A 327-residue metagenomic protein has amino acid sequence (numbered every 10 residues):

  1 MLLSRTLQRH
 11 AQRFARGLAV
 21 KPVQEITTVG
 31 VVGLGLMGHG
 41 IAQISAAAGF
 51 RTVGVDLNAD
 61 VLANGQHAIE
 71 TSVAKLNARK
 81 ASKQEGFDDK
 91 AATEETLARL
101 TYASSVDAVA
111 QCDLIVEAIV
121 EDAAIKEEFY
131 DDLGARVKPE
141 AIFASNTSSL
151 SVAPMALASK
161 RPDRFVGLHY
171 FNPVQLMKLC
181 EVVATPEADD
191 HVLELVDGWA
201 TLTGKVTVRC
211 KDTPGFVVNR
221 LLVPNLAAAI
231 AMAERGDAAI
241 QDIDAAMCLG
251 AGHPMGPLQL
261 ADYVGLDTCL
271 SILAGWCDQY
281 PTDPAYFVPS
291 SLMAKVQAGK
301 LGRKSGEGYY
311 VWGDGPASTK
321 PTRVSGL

Functional and structural regions predicted by a protein language model:
L2-I26, A48, T201-D212, E234-R235 (+1 more regions): NAD(P)-dependent Rossmann-like dehydrogenase/reductase catalytic/cofactor-binding core
L7-A78, R136: NAD(P)+-binding Rossmann beta1-loop-alpha1 motif at the extreme N-terminus of oxidoreductases
F50, L57, P173-V183, P254-M255 (+1 more regions): Acidic/polar active-site rim loop that often engages polyanionic ligands
V53, T101, V116, V166-L168 (+1 more regions): Hydrophobic/aromatic beta-strand patches that form the interior of the parallel beta-sheet core in alpha/beta enzyme
L57-N64, A74-F143, S149-S151: Rossmann-like NAD(P)-binding element
I142-D212, F216-R220: Rossmann-fold dinucleotide-binding core
